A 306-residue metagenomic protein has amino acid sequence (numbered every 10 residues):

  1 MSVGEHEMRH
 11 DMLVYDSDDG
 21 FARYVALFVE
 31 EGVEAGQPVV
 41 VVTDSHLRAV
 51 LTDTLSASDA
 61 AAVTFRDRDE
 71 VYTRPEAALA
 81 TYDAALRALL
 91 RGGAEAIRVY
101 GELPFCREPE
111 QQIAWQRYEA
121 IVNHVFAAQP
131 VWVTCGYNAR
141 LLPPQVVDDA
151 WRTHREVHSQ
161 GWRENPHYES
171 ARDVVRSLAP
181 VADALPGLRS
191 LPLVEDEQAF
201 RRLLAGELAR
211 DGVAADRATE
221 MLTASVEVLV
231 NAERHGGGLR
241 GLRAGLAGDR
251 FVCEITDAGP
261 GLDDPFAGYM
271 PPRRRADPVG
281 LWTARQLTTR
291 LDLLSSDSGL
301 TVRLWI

Functional and structural regions predicted by a protein language model:
M1-E197, G206, L262, P278 (+2 more regions): Non-catalytic sensory/regulatory segments that transmit input signals in bacterial signaling proteins
E30-V33, L229, E233: Short regulatory alpha-helical segment in sensory/regulatory domains of signaling proteins that mediates
Q37, V213, G237: Short phosphate-binding/catalytic loops that engage adenosine nucleotides
T43-H46, S225, L246, D257: Short glycine-rich, polar/acidic loop-and-turn segments at beta strand-coil junctions
A84-R87, V226, V230: Short secondary-structure capping micro-motifs at structural edges
Q198-L229: Conserved short strand/loop->alpha-helix "switch" segment adjacent to the catalytic nucleotide/phosphoryl-transfer site
V230-I306: Conserved beta-strand-loop-beta-strand hairpin that lines the nucleotide-binding pocket of ATP/GTP-utilizing enzymes
